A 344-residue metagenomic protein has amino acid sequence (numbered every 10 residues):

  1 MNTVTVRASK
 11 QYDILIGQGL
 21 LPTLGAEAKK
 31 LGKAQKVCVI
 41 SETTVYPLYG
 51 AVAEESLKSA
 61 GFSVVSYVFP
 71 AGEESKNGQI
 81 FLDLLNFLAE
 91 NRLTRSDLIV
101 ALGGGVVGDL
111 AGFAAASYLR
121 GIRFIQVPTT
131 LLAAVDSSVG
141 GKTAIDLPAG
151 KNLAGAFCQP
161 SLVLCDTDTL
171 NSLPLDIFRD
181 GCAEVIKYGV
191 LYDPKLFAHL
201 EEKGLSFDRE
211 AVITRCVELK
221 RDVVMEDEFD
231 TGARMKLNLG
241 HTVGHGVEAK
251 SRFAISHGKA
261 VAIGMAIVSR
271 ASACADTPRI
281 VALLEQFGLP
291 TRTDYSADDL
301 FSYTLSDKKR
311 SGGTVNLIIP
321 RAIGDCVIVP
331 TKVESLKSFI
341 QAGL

Functional and structural regions predicted by a protein language model:
M1-D97: ATP/NTP phosphate-donor binding region
L15, F113-K203: A glycine/threonine-rich phosphate-anchoring loop and its flanking beta-alpha core in nucleotide/phosphate-binding
T44, L131, S272: Short, glycine/serine-rich, charged loops/turns that create anion-binding and catalytic segments at active sites
A71-G72, L102-G104, L239-G240: Glycine-rich beta-strand-to-loop/alpha-helix junction loops that act as flexible
V106-F113, A134, G246: Short glycine/serine/threonine-rich phosphate/pyrophosphate-binding segments that cradle anionic phosphate groups
A183-I186, C274-L344: C-terminal charged capping/lid subdomain of soluble metabolic enzymes
A198-D299: Active-site segments that bind and position negatively charged phosphate/pyrophosphate groups
